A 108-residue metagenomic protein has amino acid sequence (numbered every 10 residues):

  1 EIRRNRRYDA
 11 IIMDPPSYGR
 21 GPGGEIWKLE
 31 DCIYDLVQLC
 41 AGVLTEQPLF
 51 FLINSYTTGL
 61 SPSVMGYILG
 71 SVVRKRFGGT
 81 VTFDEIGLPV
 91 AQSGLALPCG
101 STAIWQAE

Functional and structural regions predicted by a protein language model:
E1-N5: Short conserved loop adjoining the S-adenosyl-L-methionine
Y8-L39: Mobile active-site "lid"/loop adjacent to the S-adenosyl-L-methionine
P16-E25, G42-T45, F77-P89: Short, surface-exposed, charge-dense and proline/glycine-enriched linear segments
L29, A41-V43, G100: N-terminal, helix-rich and Lys/Arg-enriched segments in bacterial and organellar proteins
L39, L44-F51: Short glycine-dipeptide loop
P48-E108: C-terminal catalytic and target-recognition region of SAM-dependent MTase-like enzymes, primarily methyltransferases
